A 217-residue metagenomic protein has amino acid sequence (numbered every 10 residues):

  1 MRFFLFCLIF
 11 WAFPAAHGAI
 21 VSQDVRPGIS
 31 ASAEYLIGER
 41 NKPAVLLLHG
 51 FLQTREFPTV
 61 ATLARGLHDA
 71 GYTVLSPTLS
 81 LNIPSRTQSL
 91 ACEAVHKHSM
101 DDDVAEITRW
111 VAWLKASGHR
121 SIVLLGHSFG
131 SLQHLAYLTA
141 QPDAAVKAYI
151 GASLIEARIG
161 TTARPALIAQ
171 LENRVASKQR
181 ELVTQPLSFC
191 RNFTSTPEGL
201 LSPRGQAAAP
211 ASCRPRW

Functional and structural regions predicted by a protein language model:
F4-A12: Bacterial N-terminal signal peptides
H17-E39: N-terminal cap/lid segment of alpha/beta-hydrolase-fold proteins
A31, P43, T62, D102 (+2 more regions): Extracytoplasmic/secreted proteins, especially bacterial periplasmic and envelope-associated proteins
R40, V45-N82: Short, surface-exposed "cap/lid" segments of acyl-processing enzymes
S80-H98: Cap/lid segment of the alpha/beta-hydrolase catalytic domain
A94-S117: Alpha/beta-hydrolase active-site loop
V95-H98, A145-W217: The alpha/beta-hydrolase serine catalytic core
W113-L171: Primarily recognizes the serine-hydrolase "nucleophile elbow" in alpha/beta-hydrolase and SGNH/GDSL folds
